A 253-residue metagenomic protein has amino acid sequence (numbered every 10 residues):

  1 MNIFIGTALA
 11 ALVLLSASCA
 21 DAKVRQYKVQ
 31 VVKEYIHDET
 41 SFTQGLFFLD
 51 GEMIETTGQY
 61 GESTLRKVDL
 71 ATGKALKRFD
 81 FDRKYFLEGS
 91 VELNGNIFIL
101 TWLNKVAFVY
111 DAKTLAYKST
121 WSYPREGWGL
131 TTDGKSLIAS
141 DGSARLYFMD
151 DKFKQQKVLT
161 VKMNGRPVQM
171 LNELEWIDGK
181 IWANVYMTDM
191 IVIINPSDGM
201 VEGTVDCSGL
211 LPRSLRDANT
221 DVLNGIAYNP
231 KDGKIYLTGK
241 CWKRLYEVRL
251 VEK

Functional and structural regions predicted by a protein language model:
A22-T40, L70-K74: A short helix->beta-strand "capping" segment at the edge of beta-propeller domains
V32-T64, F79-V91, G239-C241: Beta-strand-rich domains and repeat architectures in extracellular enzymes and scaffolds, especially beta-propellers
K33-Y35, L76-D82, S119-S122, Q156-V161 (+1 more regions): Beta-propeller fold detector
E39-D50, R83-N94, Y123-S140, G165-G179 (+1 more regions): Beta-rich, blade/repeat-based domains predominating in secreted/periplasmic proteins but also intracellular
E55-Q59, I97-N104, A139-S143, A183-M187 (+1 more regions): Conserved beta-strand positions in repeat-built beta-propeller and related beta-rich domains
D69-G73, D111-L115, D150-K154, N195-G199 (+1 more regions): Short loop/turn segments that connect beta-strands within beta-propeller blades
G73-V109, L115-G127: Blade-loop segments of beta-propeller domains
A107-N164: Hydrophobic, well-structured mid-protein blocks that either form specific transmembrane helices
